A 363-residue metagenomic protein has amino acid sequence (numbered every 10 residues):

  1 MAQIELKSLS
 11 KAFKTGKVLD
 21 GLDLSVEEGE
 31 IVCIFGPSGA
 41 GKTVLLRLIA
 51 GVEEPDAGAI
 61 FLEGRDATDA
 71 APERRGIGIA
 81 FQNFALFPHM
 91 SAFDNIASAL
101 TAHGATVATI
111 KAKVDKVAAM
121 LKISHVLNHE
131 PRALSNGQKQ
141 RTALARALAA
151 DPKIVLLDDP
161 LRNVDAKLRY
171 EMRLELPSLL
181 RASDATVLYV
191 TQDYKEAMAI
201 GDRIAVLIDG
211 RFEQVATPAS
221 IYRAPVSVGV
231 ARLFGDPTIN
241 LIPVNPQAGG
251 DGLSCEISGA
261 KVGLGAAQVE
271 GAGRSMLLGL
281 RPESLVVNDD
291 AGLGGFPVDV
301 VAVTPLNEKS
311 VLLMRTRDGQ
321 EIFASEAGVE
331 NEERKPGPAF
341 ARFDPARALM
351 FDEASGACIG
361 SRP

Functional and structural regions predicted by a protein language model:
I4, L19-G21: Conserved structural motif at the start of ABC-family nucleotide-binding domains
F35-P37: The feature captures the beta-strand-to-loop junction immediately N-terminal to the Walker
A50: Helix-to-loop junction immediately C-terminal to a conserved catalytic motif
D56-A59, D209: Conserved coupling/switch loops of ABC nucleotide-binding domains, chiefly the family-specific signature
G58-D66: Conserved ABC transporter NBD signature motif
P72, G76-G78, Q82, L86-G229: ABC ATPase nucleotide-binding domains
P237-I239, G249-P363: Non-catalytic connector elements of ABC transporters
